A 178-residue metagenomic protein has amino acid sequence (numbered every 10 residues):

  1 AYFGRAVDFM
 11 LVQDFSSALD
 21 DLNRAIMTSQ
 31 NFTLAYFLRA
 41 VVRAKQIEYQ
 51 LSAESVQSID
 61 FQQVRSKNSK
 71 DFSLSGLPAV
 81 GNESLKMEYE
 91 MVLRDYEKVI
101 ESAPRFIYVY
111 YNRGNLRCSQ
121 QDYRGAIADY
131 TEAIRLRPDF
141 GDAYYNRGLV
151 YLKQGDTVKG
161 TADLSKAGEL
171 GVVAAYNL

Functional and structural regions predicted by a protein language model:
A1-L178: Alpha-helical tetratricopeptide repeat
